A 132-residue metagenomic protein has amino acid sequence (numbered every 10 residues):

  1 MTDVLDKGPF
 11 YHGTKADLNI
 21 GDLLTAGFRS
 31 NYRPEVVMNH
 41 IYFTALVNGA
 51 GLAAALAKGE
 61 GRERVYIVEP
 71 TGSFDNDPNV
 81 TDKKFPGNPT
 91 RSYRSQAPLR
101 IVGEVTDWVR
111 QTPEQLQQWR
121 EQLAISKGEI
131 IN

Functional and structural regions predicted by a protein language model:
M1-I41, A55-L56, E63: ADP-ribose/NAD+-binding catalytic cleft of ART/PARP-like enzymes
F10, I41-F43, R94-R100: Short, surface-exposed, charge-dense and proline/glycine-enriched linear segments
K15, D22-L23, G61-N132: Active-site and NAD+-binding cores of ADP-ribose-processing enzymes
F28, A45, P78: Solvent-exposed, flexible loop/coil residues
V37, I41-V47, N132: Catalytic cores of nucleic-acid ligases and guanylyltransferases
V47-G61: Short active-site loop/helix that positions an aromatic residue
